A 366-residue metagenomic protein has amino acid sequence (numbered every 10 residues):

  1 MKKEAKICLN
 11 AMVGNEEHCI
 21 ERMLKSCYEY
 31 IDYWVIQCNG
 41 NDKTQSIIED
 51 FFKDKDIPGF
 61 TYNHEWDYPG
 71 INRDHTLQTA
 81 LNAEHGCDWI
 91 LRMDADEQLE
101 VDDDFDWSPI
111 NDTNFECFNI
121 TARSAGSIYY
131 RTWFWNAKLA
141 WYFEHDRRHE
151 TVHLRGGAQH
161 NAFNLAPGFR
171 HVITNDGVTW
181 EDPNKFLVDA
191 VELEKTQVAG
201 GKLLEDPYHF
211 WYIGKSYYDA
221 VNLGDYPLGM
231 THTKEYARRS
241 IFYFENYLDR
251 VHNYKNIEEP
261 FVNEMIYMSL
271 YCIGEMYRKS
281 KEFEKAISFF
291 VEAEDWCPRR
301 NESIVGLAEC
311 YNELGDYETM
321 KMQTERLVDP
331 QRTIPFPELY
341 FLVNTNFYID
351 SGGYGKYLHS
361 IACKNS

Functional and structural regions predicted by a protein language model:
N10-Y33: Short, well-formed alpha-helical segments that are part of the catalytic scaffolds of diverse glycosyltransferases
I36-F52, E65-W66, D94-A95: A conserved acidic beta->alpha catalytic loop
E49-H75: Conserved donor nucleotide-binding strand/loop of the catalytic core
G70-L77, E84, E97-E235, R239-F242 (+3 more regions): Catalytic-site signature of metal-activated, phosphate-bearing donor transferases, centered on the GT-A/GT-A-like
I90: Short aromatic/hydrophobic "clamp" motif used to bind/position activated sugar donors
Q197-D206, N246-I266, T333-Y348: Flexible helix-coil transition and linker loops at the boundaries of alpha-helical arrays
